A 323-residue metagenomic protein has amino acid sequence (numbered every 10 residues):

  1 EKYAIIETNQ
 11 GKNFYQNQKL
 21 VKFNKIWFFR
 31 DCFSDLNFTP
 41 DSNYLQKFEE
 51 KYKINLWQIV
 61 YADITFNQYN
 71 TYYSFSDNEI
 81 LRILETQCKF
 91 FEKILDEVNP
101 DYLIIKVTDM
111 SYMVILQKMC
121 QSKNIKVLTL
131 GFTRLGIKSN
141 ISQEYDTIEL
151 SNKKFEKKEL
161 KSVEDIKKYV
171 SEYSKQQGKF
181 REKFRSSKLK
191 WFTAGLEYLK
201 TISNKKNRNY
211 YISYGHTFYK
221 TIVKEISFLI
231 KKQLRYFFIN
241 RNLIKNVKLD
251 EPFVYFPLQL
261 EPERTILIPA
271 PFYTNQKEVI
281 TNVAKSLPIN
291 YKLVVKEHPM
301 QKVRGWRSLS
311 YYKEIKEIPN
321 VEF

Functional and structural regions predicted by a protein language model:
K2, P100-Y102, E251: Local beta-strand N-terminus motif with an aromatic residue
K2-F91, F132-F228, K232-Q233: Conserved N-terminal ligand/cofactor-binding loop architecture of enzyme catalytic domains
Y3, V127, G131-R134, L293 (+1 more regions): Hydrophobic beta-strand scaffold residues
Q10-K12, C32-S34, T108-S111, T133-I137 (+2 more regions): Short, solvent-exposed loop/turn segments at secondary-structure junctions
Y15-K22, I115-M119, W306-E317: Short, aromatic/basic amphipathic alpha-helical patches
R82-E97, I268, V303-F323: Donor nucleotide-activated moiety binding/catalytic core segment of transferases that use nucleotide-activated donors
Q87-K153: Conserved nucleotide-sugar donor-interacting segment of glycosyltransferase catalytic cores, predominantly GT-B
K200-L309: Conserved catalytic-core segment of nucleotide-activated headgroup transferases in glycan assembly
